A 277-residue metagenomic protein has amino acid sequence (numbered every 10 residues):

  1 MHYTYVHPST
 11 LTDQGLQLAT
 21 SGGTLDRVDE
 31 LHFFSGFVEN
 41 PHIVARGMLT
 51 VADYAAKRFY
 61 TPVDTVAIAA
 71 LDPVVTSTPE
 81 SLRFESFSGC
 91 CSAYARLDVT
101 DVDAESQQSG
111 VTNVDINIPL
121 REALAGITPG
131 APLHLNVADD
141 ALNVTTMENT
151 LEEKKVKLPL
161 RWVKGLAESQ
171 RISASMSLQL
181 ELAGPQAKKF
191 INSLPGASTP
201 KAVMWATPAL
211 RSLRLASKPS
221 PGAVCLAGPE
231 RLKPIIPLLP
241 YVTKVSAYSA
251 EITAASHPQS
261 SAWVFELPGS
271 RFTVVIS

Functional and structural regions predicted by a protein language model:
M1-A141, W162, L178-F190, L194-G196: An N-terminus-focused feature that recognizes amino-terminal "leader" regions
V6-G15, T20, P119, Q179-L180 (+2 more regions): Intrinsically disordered, low-complexity N-terminal extensions of nucleic-acid-metabolism proteins
A70, S77, S81-V111, T150-A174 (+2 more regions): Extended intrinsically disordered, low-complexity coil regions enriched in Ser, Thr, Gly, Ala and often Pro
L71, E80, A131, R211 (+2 more regions): Structural beta-strand/beta-sheet cores of well-ordered domains, especially the beta-sheet scaffolds that support
F84, A141-T146, P258-G269: Short, hydrophobic/proline-enriched secondary-structure or compact coil segments at domain edges
